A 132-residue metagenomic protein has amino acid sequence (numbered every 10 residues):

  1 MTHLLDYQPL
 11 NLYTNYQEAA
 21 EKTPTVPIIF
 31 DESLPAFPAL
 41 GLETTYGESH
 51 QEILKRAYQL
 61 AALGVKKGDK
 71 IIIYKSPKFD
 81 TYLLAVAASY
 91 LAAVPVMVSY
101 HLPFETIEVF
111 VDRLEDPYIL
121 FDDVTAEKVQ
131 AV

Functional and structural regions predicted by a protein language model:
M1-L63, K67, L91: N-lobe entry segment of adenylate-forming
T14-N15, E48, K75, V109-D112: Nucleotide 5′-phosphate-binding alpha/beta core
E18, Q59-L63, V109, R113 (+1 more regions): A generic secondary-structure signal
F30-E32, A36, L91-A93, M97 (+2 more regions): Carrier-protein-dependent adenylate-forming modules in NRPS/ANL systems
L40, A57-E105: Conserved AMP-binding/adenylate-forming
S49, I53, T81, I107: Aromatic/hydrophobic pocket-lining residues that form the small-molecule binding cavity in soluble enzyme cores
A85, Y100-A131: Conserved ATP-dependent adenylate/AMP-binding module captured primarily in the ANL superfamily
